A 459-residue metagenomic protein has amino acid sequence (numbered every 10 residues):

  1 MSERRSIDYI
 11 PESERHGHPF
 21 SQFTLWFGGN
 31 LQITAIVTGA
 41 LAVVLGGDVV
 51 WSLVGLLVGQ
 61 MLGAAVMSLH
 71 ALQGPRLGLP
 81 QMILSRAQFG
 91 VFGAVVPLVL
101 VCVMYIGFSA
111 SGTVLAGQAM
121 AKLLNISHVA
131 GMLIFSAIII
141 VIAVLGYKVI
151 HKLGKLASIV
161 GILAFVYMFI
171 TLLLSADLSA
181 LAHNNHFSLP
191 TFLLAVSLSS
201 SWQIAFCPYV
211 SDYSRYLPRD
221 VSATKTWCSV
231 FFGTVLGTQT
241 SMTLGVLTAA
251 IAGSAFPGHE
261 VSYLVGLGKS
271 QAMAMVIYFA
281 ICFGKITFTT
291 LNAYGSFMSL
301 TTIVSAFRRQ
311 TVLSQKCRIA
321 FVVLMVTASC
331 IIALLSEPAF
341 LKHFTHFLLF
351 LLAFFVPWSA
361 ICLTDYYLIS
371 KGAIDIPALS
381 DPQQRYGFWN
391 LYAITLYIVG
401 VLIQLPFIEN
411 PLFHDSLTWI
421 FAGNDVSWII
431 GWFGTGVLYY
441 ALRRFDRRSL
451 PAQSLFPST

Functional and structural regions predicted by a protein language model:
M1-V49, T191-S197, R215-K225, D446-T459: Membrane-interface "cap" regions at the ends of multi-pass membrane proteins
Q32-A35, V58-V66, V101-A110, I142 (+4 more regions): Selective recognition of specific alpha-helical transmembrane segments in multi-pass small-molecule
V43-V54, Q118-M132, K148-A157, Y263-K269 (+5 more regions): Transmembrane helix-loop boundary segments of multi-pass membrane transporters
M82-R86, T113-A130, P218, N292-V323 (+1 more regions): Helix-loop-helix connectors at the membrane interface of multi-pass transporters/channels
G117, A130-L172, N185-F187, C228-F232 (+1 more regions): Membrane-interface loop-to-helix entry segments
I126, I159-N185, S199-C207, L244-I251 (+2 more regions): Hydrophobic alpha-helical segments and their helix-loop junctions in multi-pass secondary transporters
I303-P338, R385-L405: Loop-to-transmembrane helix boundary motifs in multi-pass membrane proteins
W358-L438: C-terminal membrane-solvent junction of multi-pass transporters and transport-like membrane proteins
